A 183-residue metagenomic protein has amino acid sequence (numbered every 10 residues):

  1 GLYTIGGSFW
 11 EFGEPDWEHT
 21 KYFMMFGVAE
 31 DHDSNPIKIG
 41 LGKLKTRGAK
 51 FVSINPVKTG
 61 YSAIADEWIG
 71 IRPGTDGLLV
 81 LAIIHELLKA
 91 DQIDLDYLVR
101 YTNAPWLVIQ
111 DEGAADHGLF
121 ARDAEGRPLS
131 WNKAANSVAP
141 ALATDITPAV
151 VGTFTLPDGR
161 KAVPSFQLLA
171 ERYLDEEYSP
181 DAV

Functional and structural regions predicted by a protein language model:
G1-H19: Anionic-ligand anchoring segments at beta-strand to alpha-helix junctions in alpha/beta enzyme folds, i.e., glycine
W10-E14, G40, V183: Generic recognition of flexible, low-complexity loop/linker segments
H19-D31: Short acidic, glycine-rich surface-loop motifs adjacent to enzyme active sites
E30-I39: Glycine/threonine-rich flexible loop motifs
K43-K50: A short helix->loop->beta-strand "cap" motif at the edges of active sites that frequently abuts
I54-G60: Short, polar loop motifs at secondary-structure junctions
S62-A63, E67-V183: Long, well-ordered, tryptophan-enriched scaffold segments
